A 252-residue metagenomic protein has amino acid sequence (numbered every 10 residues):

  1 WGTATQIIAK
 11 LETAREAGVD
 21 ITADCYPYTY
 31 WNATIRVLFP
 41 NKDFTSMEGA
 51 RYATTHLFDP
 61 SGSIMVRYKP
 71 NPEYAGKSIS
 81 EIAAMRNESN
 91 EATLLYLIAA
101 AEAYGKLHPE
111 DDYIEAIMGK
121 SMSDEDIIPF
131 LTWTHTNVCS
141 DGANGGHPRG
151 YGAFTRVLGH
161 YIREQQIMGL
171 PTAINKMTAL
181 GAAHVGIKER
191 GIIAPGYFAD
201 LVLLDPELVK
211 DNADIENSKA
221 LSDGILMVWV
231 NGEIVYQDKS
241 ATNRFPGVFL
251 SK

Functional and structural regions predicted by a protein language model:
W1-A143: Polyanionic/metal-chelating signatures
W1-T3, R149, K188: Short, solvent-exposed loop/turn segments at secondary-structure boundaries
R36-L38, A153-F154, N217-S218: Short, glycine/charged-enriched secondary-structure capping and boundary segments
S46-M47, I128-H135, D141, V202-V248: C-terminal cap of metal-dependent C-N hydrolases
P72-E73, A182, N217-A220: Short loop/turn motifs at secondary-structure junctions and domain boundaries
K77-M85, S89-I128, V157-V209: C-terminal helical cap
M118-G119, R149, S218-A220: Short Gly/Pro-enriched turn/cap motifs at secondary-structure boundaries
G146-G152: A structural motif shared across PLP-dependent enzymes of the aminotransferase-like
